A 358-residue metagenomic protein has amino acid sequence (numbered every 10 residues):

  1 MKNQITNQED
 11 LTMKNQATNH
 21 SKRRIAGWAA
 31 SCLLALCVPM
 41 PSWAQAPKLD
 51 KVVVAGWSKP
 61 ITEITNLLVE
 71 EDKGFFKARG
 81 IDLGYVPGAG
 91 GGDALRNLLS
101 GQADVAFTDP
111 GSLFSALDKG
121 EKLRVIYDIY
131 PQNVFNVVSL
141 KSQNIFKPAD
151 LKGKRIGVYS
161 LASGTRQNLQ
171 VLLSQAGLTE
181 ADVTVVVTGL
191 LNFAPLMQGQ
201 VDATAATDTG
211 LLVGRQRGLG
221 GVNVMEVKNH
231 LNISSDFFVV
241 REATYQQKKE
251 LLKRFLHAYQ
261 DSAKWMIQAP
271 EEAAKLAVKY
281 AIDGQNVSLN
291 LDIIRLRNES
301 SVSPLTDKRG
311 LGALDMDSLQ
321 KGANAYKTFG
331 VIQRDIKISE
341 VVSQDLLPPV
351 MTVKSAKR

Functional and structural regions predicted by a protein language model:
M1-K22: N-terminal secretory signal peptides that target proteins for export/translocation
A29-P39: Bacterial N-terminal signal peptides
M40-A44: Sec/Tat signal peptide C-region and signal peptidase I cleavage site
Q45-Q198, D202-D208, L219, V224-M225 (+1 more regions): Short, glycine-/small- and polar/acidic-enriched structural segments that line small-molecule recognition paths
G111, L191-N286: Pocket-lining segment of extracytoplasmic ligand-binding domains
K248-V331: Secondary-structure end/capping motifs
L319-R358: Conserved C-terminal helix/tail region of periplasmic/extracytoplasmic solute-binding proteins
